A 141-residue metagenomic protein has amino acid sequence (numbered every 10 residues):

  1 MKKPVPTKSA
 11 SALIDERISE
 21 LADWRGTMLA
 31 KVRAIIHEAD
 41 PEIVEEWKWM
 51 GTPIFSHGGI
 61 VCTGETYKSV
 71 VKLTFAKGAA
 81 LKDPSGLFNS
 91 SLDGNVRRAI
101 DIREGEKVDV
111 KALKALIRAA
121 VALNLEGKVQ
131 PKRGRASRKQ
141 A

Functional and structural regions predicted by a protein language model:
M1-A141: Charge-dense, helix-prone N-terminal extensions
